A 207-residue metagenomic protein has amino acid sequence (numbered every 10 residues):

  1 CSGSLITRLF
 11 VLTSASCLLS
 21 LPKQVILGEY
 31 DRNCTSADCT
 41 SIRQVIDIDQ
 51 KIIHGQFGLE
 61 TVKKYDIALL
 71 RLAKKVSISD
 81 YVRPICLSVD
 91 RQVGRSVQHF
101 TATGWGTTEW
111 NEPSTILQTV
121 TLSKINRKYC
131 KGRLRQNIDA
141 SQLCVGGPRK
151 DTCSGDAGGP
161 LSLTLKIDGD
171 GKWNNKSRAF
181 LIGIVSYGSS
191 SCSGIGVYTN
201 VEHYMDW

Functional and structural regions predicted by a protein language model:
S2-L18, E29, T119-K124, S162-W207: C-terminal subregion of chymotrypsin/trypsin-like serine protease catalytic domains
L5, L19, C39-T40, E60-K64 (+4 more regions): Extracellular/periplasmic catalytic domains that process cell-envelope and extracellular macromolecules
V11, L18-L59, R127-Y129: Conserved H-D interstitial segment of serine endopeptidase catalytic domains
S16-S20, E29-N33, A73-I78, G106-E109 (+4 more regions): Acidic glycine-/aspartate-rich tracts in secreted/extracellular proteins
F57-E60, E112, C192-I195: Conserved, non-catalytic sequence blocks in retroelement Pol enzymes and Pol-derived host proteins
I67, L72-A73, I78-P148, E202-D206: Chymotrypsin/trypsin-fold serine protease catalytic domain
D151-C153: Short loop/turn motifs that recur once per blade in beta-propeller domains
